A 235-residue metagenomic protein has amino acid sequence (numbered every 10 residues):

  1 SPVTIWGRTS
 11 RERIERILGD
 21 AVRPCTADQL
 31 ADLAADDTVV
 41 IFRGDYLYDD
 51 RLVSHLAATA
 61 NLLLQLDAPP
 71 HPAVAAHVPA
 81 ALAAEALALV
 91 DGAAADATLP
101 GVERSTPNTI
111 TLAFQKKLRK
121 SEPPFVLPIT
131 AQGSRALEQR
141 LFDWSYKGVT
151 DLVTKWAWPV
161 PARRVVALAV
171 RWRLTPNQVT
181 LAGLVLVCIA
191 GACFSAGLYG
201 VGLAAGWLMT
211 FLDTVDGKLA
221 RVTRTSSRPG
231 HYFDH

Functional and structural regions predicted by a protein language model:
S1-L30: N-terminal glycine-rich phosphate-binding loop and ensuing alpha1 helix
C25-T26, R171, R221-V222: Transmembrane helix-loop junction
Q29-T38: Active-site nucleotide-sugar/metal-binding loop of Leloir-type enzymes
A35, L47-E122: Conserved core of the sugar-phosphate nucleotidyltransferase
V39, D45: Short aromatic/hydrophobic "clamp" motif used to bind/position activated sugar donors
K120-A204, F211: Topogenic membrane-insertion module of multi-pass membrane proteins
A204-H235: Acidic (Asp/Glu-rich) catalytic motifs at the cytosolic membrane interface
